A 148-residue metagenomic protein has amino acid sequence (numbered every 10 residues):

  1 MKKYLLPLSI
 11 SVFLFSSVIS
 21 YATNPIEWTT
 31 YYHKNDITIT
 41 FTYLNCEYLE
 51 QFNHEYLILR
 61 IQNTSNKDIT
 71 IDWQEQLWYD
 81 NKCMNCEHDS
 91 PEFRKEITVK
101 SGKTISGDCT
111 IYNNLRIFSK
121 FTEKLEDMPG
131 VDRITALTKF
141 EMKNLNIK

Functional and structural regions predicted by a protein language model:
M1-E27: Bacterial Sec-dependent N-terminal signal peptides
N24-N53: Low-complexity, acidic Ser/Thr/Pro/Gly-rich terminal tails and inter-domain linkers that flank the onset of structured
Y31-N35, Q62-I69, T98-T104, N146-K148: A short, structured loop/turn motif at beta-sheet edges
T42-N45, I58, S90-K95: Short structured motifs
Q51-N66: Short beta-strand elements of extracellular/lumenal beta-sandwich folds
K67-N85: Short acidic, flexible loop segments centered on an aromatic residue
K82-L125: Intrinsically disordered, low-complexity Pro/Gly/Ser/Thr-rich segments with frequent PxxP/GP/PP motifs and embedded
T110-K148: Terminal connector regions
